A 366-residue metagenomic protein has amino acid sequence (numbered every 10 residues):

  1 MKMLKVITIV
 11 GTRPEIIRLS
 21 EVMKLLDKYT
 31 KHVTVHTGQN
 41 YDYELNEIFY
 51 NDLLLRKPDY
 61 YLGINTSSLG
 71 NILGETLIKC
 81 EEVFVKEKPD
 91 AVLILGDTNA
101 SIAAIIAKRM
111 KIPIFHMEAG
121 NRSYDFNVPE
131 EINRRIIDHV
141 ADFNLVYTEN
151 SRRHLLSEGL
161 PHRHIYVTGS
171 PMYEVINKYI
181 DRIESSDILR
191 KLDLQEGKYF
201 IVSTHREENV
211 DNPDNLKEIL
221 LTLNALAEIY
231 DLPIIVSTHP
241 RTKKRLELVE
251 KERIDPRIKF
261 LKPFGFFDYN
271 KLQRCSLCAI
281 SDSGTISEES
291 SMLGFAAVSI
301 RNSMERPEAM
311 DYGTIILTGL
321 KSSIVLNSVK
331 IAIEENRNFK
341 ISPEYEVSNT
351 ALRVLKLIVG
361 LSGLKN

Functional and structural regions predicted by a protein language model:
K2-L232, V236-S237, T242-N366: Nucleotide-activated sugar donor-binding and catalytic core shared by glycosyltransferases and related lipid-linked
